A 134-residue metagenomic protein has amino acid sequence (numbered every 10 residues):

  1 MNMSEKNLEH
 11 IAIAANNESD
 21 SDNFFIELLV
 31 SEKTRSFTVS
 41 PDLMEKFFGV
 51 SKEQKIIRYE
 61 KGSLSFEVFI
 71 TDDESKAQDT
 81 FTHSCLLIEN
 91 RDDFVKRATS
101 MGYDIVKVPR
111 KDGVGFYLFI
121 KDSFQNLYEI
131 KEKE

Functional and structural regions predicted by a protein language model:
N2-K6, H10-I13, R35, K96-E134: Vicinal oxygen chelate
N7-N16, I57-E60, L64, I70-R97 (+1 more regions): Vicinal oxygen chelate
A14-S63: Core segments of cupin and vicinal oxygen chelate
S21-F24, F94-A98: Hydrophobic side chains in well-ordered alpha-helices
L43, E74-Q78, I105: A short local loop/turn or secondary-structure capping micro-motif enriched for an aromatic residue
E45-V50, C85-L87, K107-R110: Short linear motifs in intrinsically disordered
E53, T80, V114: Exposed loop/turn and edge beta-strand positions of beta-sandwich/beta-sheet ligand-binding modules
